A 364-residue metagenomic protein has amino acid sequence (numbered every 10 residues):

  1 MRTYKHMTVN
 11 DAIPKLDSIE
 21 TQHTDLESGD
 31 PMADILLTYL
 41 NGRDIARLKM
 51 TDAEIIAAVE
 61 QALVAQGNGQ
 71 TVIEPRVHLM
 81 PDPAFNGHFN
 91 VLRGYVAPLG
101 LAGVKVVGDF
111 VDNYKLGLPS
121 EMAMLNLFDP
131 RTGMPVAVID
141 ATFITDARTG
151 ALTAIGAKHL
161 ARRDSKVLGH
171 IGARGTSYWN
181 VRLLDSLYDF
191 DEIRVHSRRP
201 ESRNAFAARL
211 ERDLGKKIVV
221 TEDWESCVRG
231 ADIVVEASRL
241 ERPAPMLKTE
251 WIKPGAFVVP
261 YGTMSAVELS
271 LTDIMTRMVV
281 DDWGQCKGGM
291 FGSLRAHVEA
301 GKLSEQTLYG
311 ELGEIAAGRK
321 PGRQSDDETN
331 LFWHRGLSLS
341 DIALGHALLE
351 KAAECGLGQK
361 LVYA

Functional and structural regions predicted by a protein language model:
T8-D146, A154, D164, G310 (+2 more regions): N-terminal ligand-binding/catalytic initiation module
I19, G215-K302: Rossmann-like adenosine-cofactor binding region
D44-K49, L269-A364: Adenosine-phosphate binding glycine-rich loop
T153, D164-D185, S197-S202: Glycine-rich adenosine-cofactor-binding loop
D164-K166, D191, T329: Nucleotide donor/acceptor-binding cores
L187-L210: NAD(P)-binding Rossmann-fold cofactor-contacting core
